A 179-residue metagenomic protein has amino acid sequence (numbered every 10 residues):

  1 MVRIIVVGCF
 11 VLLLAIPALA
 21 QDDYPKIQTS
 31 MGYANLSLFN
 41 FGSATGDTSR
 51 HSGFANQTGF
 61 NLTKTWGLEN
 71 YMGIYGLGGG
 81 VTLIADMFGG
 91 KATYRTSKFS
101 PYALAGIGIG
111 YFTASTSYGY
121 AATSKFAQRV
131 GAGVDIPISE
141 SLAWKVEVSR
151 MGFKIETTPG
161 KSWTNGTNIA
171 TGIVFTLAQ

Functional and structural regions predicted by a protein language model:
M1-Y24, A178-Q179: Cleavable N-terminal export/targeting peptides
Q21, N56-G119, T123-Q128, I136-E140 (+1 more regions): Gram-negative (and chloroplast) outer-membrane scaffold detector with strong preference for beta-barrel transmembrane
D22-F39, P101-A103: Transmembrane beta-strand segments of Gram-negative outer membrane beta-barrel proteins
Y24, I136-Q179: Predominantly the C-terminal beta-signal and adjacent terminal strand-loop region of outer-membrane beta-barrel
N35-S37, M72, S149-G152: Generic short beta-strand segments
L36-A55, T123-S124: Surface-exposed strand-loop-strand hairpins of Gram-negative outer-membrane beta-barrel proteins
F41-T45, Y75-G76, S115-A121, E156-K161: Extracellular loop and loop/strand-boundary signature of outer-membrane beta-barrel proteins
